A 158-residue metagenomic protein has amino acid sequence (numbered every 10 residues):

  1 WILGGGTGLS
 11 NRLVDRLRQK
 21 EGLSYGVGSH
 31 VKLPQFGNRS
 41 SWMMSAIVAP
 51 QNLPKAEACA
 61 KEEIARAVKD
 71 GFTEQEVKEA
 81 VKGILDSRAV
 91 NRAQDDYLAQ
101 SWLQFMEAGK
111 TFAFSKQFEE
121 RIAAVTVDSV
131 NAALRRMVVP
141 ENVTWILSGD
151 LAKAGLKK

Functional and structural regions predicted by a protein language model:
W1-R12, R16: His/Glu-based metal-binding/catalytic segments typifying zinc-dependent metallopeptidases
L9, A154-K157: Hydrophobic alpha-helical membrane-insertion segments, chiefly the h-region of N-terminal signal peptides
V14, A132-L134: Short beta-alpha junctions and helix-cap segments that line functional grooves
V14-A124, N142-G149, L156: M16 family metallopeptidases and their MPP-like homologs
M137-V138: Short segments within alpha-helical structural elements
